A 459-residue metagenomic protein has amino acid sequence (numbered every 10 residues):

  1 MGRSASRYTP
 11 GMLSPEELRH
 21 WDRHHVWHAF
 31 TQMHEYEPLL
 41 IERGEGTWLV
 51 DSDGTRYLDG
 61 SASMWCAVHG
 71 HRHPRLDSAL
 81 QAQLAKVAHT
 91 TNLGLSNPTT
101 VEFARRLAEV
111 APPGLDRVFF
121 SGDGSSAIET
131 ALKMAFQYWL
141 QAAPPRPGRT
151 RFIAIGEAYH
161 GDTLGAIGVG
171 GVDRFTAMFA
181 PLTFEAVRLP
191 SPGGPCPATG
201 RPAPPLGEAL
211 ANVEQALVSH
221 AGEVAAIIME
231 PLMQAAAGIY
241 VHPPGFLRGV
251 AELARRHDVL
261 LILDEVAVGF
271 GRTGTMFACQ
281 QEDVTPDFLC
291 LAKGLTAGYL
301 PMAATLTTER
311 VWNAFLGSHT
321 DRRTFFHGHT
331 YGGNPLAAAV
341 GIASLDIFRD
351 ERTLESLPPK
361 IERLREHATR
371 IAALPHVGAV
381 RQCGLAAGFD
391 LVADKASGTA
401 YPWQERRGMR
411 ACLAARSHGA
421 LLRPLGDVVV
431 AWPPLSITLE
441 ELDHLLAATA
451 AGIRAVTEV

Functional and structural regions predicted by a protein language model:
M1-T9: N-terminal amphipathic/basic-hydrophobic helices that include classical n-h-c signal peptides and signal-anchor
T9-V459: Conserved N-terminal phosphate-binding loop of PLP-dependent enzymes in the Aspartate aminotransferase
